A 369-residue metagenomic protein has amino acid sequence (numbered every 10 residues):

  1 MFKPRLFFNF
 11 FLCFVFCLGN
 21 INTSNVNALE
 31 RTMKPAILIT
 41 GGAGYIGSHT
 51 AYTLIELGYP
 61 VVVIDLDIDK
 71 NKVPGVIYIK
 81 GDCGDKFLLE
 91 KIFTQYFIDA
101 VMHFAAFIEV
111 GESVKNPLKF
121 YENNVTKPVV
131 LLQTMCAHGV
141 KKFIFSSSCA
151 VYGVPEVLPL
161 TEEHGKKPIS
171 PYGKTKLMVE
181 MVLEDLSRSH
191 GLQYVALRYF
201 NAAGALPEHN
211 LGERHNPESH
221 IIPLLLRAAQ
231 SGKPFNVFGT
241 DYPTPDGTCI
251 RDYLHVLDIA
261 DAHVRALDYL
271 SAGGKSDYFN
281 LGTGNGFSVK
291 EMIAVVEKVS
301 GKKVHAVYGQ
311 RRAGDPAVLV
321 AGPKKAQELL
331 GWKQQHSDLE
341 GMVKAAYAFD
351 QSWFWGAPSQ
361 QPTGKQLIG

Functional and structural regions predicted by a protein language model:
A36, Q95-Y96, K115-I144: NAD(P)-cofactor binding segment of oxidoreductase domains
L38-L57: N-terminal Rossmann NAD(P)H-binding glycine-rich loop of SDR-like oxidoreductase domains
K80-A100: Conserved Rossmann-fold cofactor-binding substructure of NAD(P)-dependent oxidoreductases
G84, A100, N116-K127, K166 (+1 more regions): Glycine-rich NAD(P)-binding loop of the Rossmann-fold in SDR/ketoreductase-type enzymes
H103, V129-P171, D185-S189, V195: Conserved Rossmann-fold NAD(P)-dependent oxidoreductase catalytic core, especially the SDR/UDP-sugar
F107-G111, C149-L158, H164-K166, F200-L206 (+1 more regions): Active-site segment of SDR-like NAD(P)-dependent oxidoreductases
V154, K167-A203, P223-S231: Active-site Tyr-X1-5-Lys
R227-G369: C-terminal substrate-binding subdomain of Rossmann-fold SDR/epimerase-dehydratase oxidoreductases
